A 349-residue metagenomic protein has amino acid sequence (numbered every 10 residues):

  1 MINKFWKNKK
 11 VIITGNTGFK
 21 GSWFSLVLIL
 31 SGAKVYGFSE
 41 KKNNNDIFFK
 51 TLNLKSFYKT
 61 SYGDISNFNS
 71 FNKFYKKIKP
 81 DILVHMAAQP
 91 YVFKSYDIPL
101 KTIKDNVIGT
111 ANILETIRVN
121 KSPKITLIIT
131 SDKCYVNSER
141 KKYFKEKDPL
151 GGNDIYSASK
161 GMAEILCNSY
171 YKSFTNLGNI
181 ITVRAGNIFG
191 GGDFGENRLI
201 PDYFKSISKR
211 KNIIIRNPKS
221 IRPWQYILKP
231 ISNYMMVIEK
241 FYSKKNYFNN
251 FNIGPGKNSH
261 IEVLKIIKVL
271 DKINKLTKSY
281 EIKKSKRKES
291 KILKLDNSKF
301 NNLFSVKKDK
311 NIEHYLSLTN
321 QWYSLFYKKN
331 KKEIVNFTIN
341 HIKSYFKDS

Functional and structural regions predicted by a protein language model:
M1-A185, F337-H341: N-terminal Rossmann-like NAD(P)+-binding domain of SDR-like oxidoreductases, especially those catalyzing
W6, W23, V27, F48-F49 (+13 more regions): Tryptophan-centered motif/residue detector
W23, S70, D202, K265 (+1 more regions): Short Gly/charged-rich anion-binding patches and loops
L30-S31, G63, I207-S349: C-terminal substrate-binding subdomain of Rossmann-fold SDR/epimerase-dehydratase oxidoreductases
N43-N44, Y135, F189, S259 (+1 more regions): Flexible, glycine-rich phosphate/dinucleotide-binding loops and adjacent beta-alpha linkers at cofactor/substrate
S70, K101, I108, L199 (+2 more regions): Residue-level recognition of oxygen-bearing side chains
D105-N106, N112, N187, N217 (+2 more regions): Asparagine-centered polar/low-complexity signal
S138-Y143, K147, I155-Y156, G161-Y242 (+2 more regions): NAD(P)-dependent short-chain dehydrogenase/reductase
